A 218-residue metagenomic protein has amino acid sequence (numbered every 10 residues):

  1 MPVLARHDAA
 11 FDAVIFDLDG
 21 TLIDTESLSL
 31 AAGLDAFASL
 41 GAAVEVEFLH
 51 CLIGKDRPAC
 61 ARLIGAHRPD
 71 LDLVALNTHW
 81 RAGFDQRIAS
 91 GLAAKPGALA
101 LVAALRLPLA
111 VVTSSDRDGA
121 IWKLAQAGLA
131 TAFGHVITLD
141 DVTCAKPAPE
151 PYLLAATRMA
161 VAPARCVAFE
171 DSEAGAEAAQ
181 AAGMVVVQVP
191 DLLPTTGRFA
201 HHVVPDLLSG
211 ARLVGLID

Functional and structural regions predicted by a protein language model:
M1-D12, L99, A103, L107 (+2 more regions): Asp-based, Mg2+/Mn2+-dependent phosphohydrolase catalytic module
P2-H50: Active-site neighborhood of HAD-like aspartate-dependent phosphohydrolases
T21, T113-S115: Conserved phosphate-coupling serine/threonine residues in phosphotransfer and NTP-handling enzymes
L28, L52-D56, H79, A93-G97 (+3 more regions): Short beta->alpha linker loops
L30, L34, R57-R62, N77 (+2 more regions): An amphipathic alpha-helix signature
A36-F37, D56-D70, K123, A156: Helix-loop "lid/cap" segments that line or gate small-molecule binding pockets
S39-A42, R68-D72, G128-A132, A160-V161: Short helix-capping segments at alpha-helix termini
A43, R62-A100: Metal-dependent phosphoesterase signature
